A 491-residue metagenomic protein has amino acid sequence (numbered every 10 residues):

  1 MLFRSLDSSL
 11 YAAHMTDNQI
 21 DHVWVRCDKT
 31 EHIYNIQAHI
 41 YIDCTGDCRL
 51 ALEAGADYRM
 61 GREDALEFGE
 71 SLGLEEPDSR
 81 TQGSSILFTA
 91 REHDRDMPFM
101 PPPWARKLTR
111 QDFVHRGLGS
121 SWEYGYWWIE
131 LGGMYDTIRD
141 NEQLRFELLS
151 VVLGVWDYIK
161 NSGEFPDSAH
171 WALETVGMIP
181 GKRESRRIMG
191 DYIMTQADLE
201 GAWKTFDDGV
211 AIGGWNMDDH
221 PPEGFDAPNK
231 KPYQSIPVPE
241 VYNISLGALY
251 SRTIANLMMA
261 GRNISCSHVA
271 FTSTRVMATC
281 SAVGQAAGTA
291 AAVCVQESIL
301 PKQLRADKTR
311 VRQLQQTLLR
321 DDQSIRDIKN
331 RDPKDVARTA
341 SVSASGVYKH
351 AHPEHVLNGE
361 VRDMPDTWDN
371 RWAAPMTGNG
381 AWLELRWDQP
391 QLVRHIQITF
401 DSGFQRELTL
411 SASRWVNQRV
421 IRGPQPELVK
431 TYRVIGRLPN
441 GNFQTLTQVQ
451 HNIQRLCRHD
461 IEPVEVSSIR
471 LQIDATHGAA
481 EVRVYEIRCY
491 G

Functional and structural regions predicted by a protein language model:
L6-D7, Y11-H22, C27-D335: Flavin (FAD/FMN)-binding glycine-rich loop and adjacent Rossmann-like elements that form
A13, V23, Y41, L257 (+5 more regions): Generic beta-strand hydrophobic packing signal
M100-R106, F271-R275, A351-T367: Short, polar loop/linker segments at the starts of domains and inter-domain junctions
D332-D363: Predominantly extracellular/luminal regions of secreted and cell-surface proteins, especially disulfide-bonded
R362-T445, Q450-G491: Aromatic, loop-rich ligand-recognition surfaces of beta-strand-rich domains
